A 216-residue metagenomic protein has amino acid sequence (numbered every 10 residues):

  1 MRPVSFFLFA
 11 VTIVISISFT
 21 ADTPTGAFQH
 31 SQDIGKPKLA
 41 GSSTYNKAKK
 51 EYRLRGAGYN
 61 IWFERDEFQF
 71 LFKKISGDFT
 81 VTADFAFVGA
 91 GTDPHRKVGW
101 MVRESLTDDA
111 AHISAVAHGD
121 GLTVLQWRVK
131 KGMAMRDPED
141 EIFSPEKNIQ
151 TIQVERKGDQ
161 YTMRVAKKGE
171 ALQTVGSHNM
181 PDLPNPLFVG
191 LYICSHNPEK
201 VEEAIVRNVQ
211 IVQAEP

Functional and structural regions predicted by a protein language model:
M1-S5: Positively charged n-region of N-terminal signal peptides that target proteins for export
F7-S16: Bacterial N-terminal signal peptides
A21-P216: Extracellular glycan-recognition regions
